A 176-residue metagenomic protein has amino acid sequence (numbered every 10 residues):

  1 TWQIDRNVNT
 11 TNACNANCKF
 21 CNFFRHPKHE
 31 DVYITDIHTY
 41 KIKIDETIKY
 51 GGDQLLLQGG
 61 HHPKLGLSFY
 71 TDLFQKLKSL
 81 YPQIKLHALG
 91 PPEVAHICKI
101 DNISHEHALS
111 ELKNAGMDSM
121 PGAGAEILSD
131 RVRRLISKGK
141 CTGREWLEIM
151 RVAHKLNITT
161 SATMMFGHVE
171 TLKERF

Functional and structural regions predicted by a protein language model:
I4-T39: Canonical Radical SAM [4Fe-4S] cluster-binding loop centered on the CxxxCxxC motif and its immediate flanking residues
P27-F176: Conserved Radical SAM active-site core
